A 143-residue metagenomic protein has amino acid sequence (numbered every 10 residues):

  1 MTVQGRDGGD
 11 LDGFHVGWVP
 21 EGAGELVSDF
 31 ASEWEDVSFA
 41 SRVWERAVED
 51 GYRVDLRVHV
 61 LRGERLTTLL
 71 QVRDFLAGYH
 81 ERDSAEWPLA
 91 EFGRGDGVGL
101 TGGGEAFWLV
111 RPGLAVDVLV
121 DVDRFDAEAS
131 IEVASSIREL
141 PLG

Functional and structural regions predicted by a protein language model:
M1-P112: Short, solvent-exposed recognition patches
L114-G143: Surface-exposed amphipathic alpha-helical segments
